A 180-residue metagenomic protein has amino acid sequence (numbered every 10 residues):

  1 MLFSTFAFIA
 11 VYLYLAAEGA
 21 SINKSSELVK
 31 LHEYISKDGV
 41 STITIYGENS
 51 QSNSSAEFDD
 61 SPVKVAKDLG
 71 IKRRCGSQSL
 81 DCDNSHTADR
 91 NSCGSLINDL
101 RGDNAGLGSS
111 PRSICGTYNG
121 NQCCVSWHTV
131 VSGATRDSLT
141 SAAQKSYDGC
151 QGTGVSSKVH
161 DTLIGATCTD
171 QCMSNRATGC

Functional and structural regions predicted by a protein language model:
M1-A88: N-terminal prepro-regions of secreted/extracellular proteins
G70-C180: Mature secreted bioactive peptide module from preproproteins
